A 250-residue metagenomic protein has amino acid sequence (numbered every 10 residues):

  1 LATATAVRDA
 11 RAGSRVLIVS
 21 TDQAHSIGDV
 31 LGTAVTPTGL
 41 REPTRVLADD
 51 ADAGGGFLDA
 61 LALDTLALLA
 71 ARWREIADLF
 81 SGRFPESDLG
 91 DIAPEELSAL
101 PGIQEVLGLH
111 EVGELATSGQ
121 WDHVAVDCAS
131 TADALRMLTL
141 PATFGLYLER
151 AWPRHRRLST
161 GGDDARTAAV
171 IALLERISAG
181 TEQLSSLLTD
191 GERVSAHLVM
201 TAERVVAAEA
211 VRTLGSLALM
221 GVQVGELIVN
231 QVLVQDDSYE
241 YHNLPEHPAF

Functional and structural regions predicted by a protein language model:
A2-T189, M200-A202, V206, V211 (+1 more regions): Flexible phosphate-sensing "switch/lid" loops adjacent to ATP/NTP-binding sites across phosphate-transfer
S185-F250: C-terminal lobe/tail of nucleotide-utilizing enzymes
